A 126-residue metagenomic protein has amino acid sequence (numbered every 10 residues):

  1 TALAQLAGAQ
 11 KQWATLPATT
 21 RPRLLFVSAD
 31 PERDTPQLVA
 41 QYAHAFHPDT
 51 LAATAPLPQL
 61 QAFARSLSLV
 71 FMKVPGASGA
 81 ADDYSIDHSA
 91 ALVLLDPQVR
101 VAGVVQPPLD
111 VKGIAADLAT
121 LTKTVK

Functional and structural regions predicted by a protein language model:
T1-L38: Membrane-embedded segments
A2, E32-P36, A53-L57, S85-H88 (+2 more regions): Solvent-exposed, acidic/flexible segments
A4-K11, Q37-H44, Q61-A62, K112 (+1 more regions): Solvent-exposed, polar/charged alpha-helical surfaces in well-ordered, non-transmembrane soluble domains, broadly
K11-A18, H44-L51, R65-L69, R100 (+2 more regions): Sec-exported extracytoplasmic/periplasmic mature domains
L25, A40-S89: Short, internal strand/loop/helix patches that form the active-site neighborhood or redox-interaction surface
V27-E32, P56-P58, S68-L69, P97-Q98 (+1 more regions): Solvent-exposed coil/turn segments that connect beta secondary-structure elements in extracytoplasmic/periplasmic
A29, T50, V104: Short, flexible active-site loop motifs that bind/organize anionic cofactors or intermediates
A77-K126: Thiol-/selenol-based redox modules, centered on thioredoxin-like and closely related oxidoreductase domains
